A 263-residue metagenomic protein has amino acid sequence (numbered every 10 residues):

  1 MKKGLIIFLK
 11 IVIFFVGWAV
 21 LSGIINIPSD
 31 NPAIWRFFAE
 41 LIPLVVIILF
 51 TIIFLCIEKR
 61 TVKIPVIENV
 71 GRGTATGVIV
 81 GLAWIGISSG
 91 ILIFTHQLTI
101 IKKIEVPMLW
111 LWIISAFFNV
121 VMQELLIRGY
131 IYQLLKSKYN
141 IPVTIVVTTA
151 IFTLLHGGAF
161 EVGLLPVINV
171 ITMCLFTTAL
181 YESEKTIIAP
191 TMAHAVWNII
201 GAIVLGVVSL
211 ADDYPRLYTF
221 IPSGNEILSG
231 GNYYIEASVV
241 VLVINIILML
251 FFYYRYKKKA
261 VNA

Functional and structural regions predicted by a protein language model:
M1-V120, L205-A263: Specific transmembrane helices
I7, G73-T74, Y130, T144-I145 (+2 more regions): Alpha-helical transmembrane segments and their helix-entry boundary regions
W35-I42, P142-T178: Alpha-helical transmembrane segments and their immediate interhelical/interface regions in integral membrane proteins
V78, L82, I113, F117 (+8 more regions): Residue-level signature of the transmembrane alpha-helical core of multi-pass small-molecule transporters
S88, R128, Y132, C174-T178: Interfacial helix-capping/hinge residues at the ends of transmembrane alpha-helices
L92, Y132, K136, Y181-E182: Helix-capping/transition residues at the boundaries of transmembrane alpha-helices and the short helical linkers
K103-E161: Function-critical hydrophobic alpha-helical transmembrane segments in multi-pass membrane proteins
P166-I227: Functionally important transmembrane alpha-helices
